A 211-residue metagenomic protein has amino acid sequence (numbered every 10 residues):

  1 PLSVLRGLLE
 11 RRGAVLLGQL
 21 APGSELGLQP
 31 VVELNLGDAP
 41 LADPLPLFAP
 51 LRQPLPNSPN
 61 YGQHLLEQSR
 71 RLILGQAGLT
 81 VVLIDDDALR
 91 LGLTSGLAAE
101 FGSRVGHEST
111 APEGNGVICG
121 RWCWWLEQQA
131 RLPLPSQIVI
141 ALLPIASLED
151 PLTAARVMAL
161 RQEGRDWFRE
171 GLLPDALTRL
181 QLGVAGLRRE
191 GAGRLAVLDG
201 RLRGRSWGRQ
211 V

Functional and structural regions predicted by a protein language model:
P1-L20, N60-R70: Helicase motor interdomain insertion/brace
E10-V15, E113-I118, R194: Loop/turn-to-beta-strand initiation segments
L20-G23, A39-L41, R52-Q53, D87-L89 (+3 more regions): Conserved nucleotide-binding/hydrolysis micro-motifs of P-loop NTPases
L20-Q68: Interdomain hinge/linker at the junction between the two RecA-like core domains of SF2 helicases
L72-L93: Conserved strand-helix element at the start of the C-terminal RecA-like helicase core
G92, E100-Q129: Conserved motor-coupling elements within RecA-like helicase/translocase cores
G96, F101-H107, G204-V211: Short, low-complexity, polybasic intrinsically disordered segments
V117-G204: Conserved RecA-like P-loop NTPase helicase motor core
